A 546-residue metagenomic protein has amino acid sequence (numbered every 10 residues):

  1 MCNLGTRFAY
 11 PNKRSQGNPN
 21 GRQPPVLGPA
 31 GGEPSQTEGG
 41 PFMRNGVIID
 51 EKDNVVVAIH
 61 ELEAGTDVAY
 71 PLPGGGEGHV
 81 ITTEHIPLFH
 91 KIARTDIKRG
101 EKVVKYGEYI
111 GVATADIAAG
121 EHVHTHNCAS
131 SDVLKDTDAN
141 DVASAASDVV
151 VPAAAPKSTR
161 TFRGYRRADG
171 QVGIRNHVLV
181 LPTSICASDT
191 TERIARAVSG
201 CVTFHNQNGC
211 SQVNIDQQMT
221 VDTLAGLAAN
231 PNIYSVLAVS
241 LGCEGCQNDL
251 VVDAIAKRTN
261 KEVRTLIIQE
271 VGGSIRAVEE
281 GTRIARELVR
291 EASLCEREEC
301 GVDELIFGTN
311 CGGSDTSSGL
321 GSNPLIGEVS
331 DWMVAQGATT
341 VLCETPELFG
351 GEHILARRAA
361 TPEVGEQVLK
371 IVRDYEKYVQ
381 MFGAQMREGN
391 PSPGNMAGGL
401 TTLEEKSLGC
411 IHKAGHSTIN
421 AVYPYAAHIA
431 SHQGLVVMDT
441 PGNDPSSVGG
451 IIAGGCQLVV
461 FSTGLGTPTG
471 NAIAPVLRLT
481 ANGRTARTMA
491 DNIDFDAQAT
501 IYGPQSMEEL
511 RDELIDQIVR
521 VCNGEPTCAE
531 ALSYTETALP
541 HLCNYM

Functional and structural regions predicted by a protein language model:
F8-Y10, F42: Aromatic (phenylalanine/tyrosine) cluster motif
A30-F42: Short, Lys/Arg-enriched N-terminal segments with co-localized hydrophobic residues within the first ~10-30 amino acids
G39, M43-L458, L465-T467, I473-M546: Metallocofactor- and cofactor-centric catalytic cores in central/energy metabolism, strongly enriched
